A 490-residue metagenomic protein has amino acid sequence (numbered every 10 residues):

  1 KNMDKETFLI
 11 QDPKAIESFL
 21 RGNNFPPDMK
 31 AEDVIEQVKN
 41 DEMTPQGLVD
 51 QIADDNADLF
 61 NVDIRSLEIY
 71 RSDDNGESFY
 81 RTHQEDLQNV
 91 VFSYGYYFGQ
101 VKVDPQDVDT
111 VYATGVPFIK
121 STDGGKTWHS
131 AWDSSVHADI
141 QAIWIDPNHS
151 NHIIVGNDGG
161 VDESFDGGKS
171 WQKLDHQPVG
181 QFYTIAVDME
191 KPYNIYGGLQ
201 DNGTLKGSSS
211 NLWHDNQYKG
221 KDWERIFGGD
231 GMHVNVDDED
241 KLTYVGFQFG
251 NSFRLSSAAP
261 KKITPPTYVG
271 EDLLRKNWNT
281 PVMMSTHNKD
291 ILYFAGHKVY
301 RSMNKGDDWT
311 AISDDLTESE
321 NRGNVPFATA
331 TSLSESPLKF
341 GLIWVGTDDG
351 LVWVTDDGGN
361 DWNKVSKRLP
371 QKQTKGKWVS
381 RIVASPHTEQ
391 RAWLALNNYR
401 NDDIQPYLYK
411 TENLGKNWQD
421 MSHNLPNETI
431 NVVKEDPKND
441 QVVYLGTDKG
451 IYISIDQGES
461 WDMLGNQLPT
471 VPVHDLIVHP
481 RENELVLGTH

Functional and structural regions predicted by a protein language model:
K1-H490: Beta-propeller blade termini and top-face loops
